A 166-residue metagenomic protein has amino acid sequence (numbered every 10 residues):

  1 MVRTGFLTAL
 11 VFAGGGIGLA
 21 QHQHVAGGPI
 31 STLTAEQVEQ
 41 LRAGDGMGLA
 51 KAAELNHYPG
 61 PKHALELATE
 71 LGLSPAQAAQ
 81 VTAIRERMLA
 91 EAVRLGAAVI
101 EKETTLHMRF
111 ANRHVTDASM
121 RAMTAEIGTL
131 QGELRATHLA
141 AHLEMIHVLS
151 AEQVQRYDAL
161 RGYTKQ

Functional and structural regions predicted by a protein language model:
M1-L7: Bacterial N-terminal signal peptides that target proteins for export
L7, G18-A20: Cleavable N-terminal signal peptides
G14-G15: N-terminal signal peptide c-region/cleavage motif recognized by signal peptidases
Q21-Q166: Charge-rich (acidic/polar
